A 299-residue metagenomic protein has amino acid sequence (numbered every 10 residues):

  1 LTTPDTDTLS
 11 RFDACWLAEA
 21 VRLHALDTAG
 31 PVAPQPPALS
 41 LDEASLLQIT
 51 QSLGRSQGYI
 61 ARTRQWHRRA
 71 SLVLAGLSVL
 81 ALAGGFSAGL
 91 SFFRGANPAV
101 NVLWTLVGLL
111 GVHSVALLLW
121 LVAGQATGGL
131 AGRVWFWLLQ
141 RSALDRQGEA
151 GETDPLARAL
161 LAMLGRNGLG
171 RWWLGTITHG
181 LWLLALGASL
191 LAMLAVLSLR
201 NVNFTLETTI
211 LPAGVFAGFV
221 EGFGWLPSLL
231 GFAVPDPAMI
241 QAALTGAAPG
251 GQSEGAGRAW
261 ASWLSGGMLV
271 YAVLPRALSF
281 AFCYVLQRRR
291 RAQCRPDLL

Functional and structural regions predicted by a protein language model:
L1-G175, L206-G224: Basic, amphipathic N-terminal segments
V79-V100, G187-E207, L274, S279 (+1 more regions): Juxtamembrane "helix exit" motif at the C-terminal ends of alpha-helical transmembrane segments in multi-pass membrane
W104-W120, W182-M193, S262-V285: Alpha-helical membrane-embedded segments
L169-S189: Extended catalytic-interface subdomain
V202-G255: Membrane-interfacial helical/loop segments at transmembrane boundaries in membrane proteins
A259: TRNA-recognition modules of translation machinery and tRNA-sensing kinases, especially anticodon-binding
A277, C283-L299: Membrane-interfacial segments at transmembrane helix termini in multi-pass membrane proteins
